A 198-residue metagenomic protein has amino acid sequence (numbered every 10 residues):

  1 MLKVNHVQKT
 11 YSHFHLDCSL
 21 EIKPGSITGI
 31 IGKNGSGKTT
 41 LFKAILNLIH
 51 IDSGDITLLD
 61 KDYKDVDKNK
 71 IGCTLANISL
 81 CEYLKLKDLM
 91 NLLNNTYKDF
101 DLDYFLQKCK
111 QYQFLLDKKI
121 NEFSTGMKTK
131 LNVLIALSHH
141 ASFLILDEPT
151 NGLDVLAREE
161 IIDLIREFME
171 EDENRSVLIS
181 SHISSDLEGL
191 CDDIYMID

Functional and structural regions predicted by a protein language model:
M1-L20, P24-S26: A short, flexible loop at the N-terminus of ABC-type nucleotide-binding domains that lies
I31-K33: The feature captures the beta-strand-to-loop junction immediately N-terminal to the Walker
L46: Helix-to-loop junction immediately C-terminal to a conserved catalytic motif
G54-D67: Conserved ABC transporter NBD signature motif
L75-N132, H139: ABC-family P-loop ATPase nucleotide-binding domains
L144-E148, L153: Catalytic Walker B motif of ABC-type/P-loop ATPase nucleotide-binding domains
V155-A157: Helix N-cap at the start of a conserved alpha-helix in ABC-type nucleotide-binding domains
I194-D198: H-loop (His-switch) and adjacent beta-strand-loop-beta switch element of ABC-type ATPase nucleotide-binding domains
